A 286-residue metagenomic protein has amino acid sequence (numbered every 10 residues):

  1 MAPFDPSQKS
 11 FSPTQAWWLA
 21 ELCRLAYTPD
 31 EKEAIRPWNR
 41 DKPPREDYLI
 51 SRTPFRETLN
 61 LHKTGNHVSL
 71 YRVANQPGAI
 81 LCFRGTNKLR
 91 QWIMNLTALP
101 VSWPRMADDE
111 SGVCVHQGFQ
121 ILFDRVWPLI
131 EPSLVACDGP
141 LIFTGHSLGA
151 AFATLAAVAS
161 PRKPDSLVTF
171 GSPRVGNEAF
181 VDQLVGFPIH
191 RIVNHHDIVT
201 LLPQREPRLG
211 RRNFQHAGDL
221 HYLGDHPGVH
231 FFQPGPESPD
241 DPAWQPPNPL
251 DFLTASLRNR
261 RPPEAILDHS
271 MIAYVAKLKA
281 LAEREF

Functional and structural regions predicted by a protein language model:
M1-T144, L148-F286: Non-catalytic, mobile gating and regulatory segments of ester bond hydrolases
